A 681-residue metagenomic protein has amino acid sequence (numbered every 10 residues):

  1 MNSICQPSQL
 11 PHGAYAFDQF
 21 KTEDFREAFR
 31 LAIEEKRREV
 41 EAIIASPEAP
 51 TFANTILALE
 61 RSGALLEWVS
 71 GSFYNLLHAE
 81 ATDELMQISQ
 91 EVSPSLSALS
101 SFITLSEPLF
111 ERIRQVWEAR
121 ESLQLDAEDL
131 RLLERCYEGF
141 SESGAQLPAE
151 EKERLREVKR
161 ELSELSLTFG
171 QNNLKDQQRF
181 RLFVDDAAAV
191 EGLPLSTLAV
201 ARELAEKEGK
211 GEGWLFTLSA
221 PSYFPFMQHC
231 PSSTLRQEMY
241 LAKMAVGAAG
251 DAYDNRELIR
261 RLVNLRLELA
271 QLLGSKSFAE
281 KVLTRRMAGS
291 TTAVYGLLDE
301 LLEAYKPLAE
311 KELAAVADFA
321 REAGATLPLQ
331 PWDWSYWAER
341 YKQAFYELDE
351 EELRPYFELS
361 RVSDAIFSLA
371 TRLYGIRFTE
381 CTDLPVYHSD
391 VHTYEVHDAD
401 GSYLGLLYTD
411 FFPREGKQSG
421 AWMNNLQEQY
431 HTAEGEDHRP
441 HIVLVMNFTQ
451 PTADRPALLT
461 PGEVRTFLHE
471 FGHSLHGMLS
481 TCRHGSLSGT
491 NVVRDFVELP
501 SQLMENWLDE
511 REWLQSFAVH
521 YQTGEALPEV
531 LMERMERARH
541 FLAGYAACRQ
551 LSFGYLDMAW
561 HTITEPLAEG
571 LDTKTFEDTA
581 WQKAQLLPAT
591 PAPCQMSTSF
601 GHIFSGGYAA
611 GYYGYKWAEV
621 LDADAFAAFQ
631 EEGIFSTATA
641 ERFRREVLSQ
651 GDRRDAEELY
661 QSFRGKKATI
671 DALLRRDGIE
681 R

Functional and structural regions predicted by a protein language model:
M1-F20, E27, L31, G213-W214 (+9 more regions): C-terminal, non-catalytic "cap/extension" segments appended to globular domains
M1-L193, F629: N-terminal helix-rich structural modules
Q9-D24, F73-V92, Q115-E157, T217-E257 (+6 more regions): Short His/Asp/Glu-rich catalytic/ion-coordination signatures at enzyme active sites or charged loops
R26, R30-I33, R37-V40, I56 (+27 more regions): Short, well-ordered alpha-helical packing segments
E34, R38, A42-A49, L65-T82 (+24 more regions): Intrinsically disordered or highly flexible coil/loop and linker segments, enriched in small and charged/polar residues
A64-N75, E138, L241, S335-K342 (+2 more regions): Short, hydrophobic/amphipathic alpha-helical patches that form generic packing surfaces within helical domains
E128, L132-L133, E161-E164, Q171 (+9 more regions): Active-site-proximal, well-structured secondary-structure segments within enzyme catalytic domains
T449-L468: Short pre-active-site segment immediately N-terminal to the catalytic Zn-binding motif
